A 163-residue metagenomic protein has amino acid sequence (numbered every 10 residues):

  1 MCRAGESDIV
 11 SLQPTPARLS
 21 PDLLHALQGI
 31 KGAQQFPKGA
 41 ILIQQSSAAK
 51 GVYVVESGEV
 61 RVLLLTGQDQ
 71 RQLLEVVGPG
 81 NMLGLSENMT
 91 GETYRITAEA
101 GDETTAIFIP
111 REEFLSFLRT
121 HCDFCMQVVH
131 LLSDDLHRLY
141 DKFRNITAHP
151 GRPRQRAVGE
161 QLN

Functional and structural regions predicted by a protein language model:
M1-N163: Cytosolic regulatory regions built on CNB/CRP/Popeye-like sensor folds
